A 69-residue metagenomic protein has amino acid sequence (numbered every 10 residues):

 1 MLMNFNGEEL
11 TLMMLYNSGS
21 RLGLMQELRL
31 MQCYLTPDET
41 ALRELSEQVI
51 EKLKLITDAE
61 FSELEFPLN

Functional and structural regions predicted by a protein language model:
M1-E27: N-terminal acidic leader/helix
R29, C33, D38-N69: Low-complexity intrinsically disordered segments
